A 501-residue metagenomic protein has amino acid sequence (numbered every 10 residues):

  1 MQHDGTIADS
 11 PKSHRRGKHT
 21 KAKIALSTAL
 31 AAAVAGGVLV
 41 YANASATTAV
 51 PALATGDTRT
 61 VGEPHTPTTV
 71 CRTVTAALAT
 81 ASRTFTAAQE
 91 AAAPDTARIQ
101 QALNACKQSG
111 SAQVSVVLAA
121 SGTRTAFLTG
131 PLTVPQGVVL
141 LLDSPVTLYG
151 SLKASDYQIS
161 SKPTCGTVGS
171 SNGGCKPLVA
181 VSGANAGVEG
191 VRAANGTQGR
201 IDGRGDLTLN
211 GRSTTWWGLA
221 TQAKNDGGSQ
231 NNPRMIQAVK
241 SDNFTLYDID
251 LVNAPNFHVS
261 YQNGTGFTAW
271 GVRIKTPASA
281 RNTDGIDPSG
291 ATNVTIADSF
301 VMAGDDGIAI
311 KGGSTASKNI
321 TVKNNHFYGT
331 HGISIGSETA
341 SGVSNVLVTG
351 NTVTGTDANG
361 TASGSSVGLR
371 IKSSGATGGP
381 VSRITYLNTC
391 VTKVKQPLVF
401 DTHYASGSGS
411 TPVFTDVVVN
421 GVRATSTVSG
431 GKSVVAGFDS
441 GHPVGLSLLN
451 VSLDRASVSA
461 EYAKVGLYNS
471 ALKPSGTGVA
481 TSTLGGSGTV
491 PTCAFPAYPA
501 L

Functional and structural regions predicted by a protein language model:
Q2-V139, D143-K240, Y247, W270-A278 (+2 more regions): Extracellular "leader-to-stem" segments immediately downstream of a signal peptide or signal-anchor in secreted/lumenal
I99-K107, T125-Q136, S151, G187-G190 (+7 more regions): Short, T/G/N/S-enriched strand-turn elements that build extracellular solenoid repeat scaffolds
L103, T349, P380, L387-Y404 (+1 more regions): Beta-rich accessory regions
S111-A112, T129, G150-K153, Q198 (+14 more regions): Short glycine/acidic-rich loop motifs that flank beta-strands on beta-rich extracellular proteins
S144-P145, A184-G199, D242-V252, T265-P277 (+8 more regions): Right-handed parallel beta-helix
N263-T265, G312-S314, T339, S373-G375 (+1 more regions): Active-site-proximal loop/turn and secondary-structure-junction residues that shape catalytic pockets, frequently
S337, I371-G379, N388, S408-P412: Short, surface-exposed loop/turn motifs that are enriched in glycine and acidic residues and include a nearby proline
